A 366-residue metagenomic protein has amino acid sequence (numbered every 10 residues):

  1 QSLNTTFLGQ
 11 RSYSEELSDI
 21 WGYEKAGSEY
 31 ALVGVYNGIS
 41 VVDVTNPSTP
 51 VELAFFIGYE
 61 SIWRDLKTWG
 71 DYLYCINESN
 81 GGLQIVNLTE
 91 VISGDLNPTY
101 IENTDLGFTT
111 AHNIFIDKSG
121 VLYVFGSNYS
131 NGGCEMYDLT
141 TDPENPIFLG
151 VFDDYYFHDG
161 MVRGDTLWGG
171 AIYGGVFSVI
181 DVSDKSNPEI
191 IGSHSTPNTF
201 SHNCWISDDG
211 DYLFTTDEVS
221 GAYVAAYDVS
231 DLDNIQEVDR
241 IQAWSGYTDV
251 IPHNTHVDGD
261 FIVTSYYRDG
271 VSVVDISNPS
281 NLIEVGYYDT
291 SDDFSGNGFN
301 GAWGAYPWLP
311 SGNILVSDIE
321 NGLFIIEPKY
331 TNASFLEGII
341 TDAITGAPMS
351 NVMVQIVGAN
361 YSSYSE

Functional and structural regions predicted by a protein language model:
Q1-I344, M353-Q355: Feature marking well-ordered beta-strand scaffolds used for ligand recognition
A347-P348, Q355-E366: Short, acidic Ser/Thr/Gly-rich low-complexity loop/linker segments typical of extracellular and cell-surface proteins
